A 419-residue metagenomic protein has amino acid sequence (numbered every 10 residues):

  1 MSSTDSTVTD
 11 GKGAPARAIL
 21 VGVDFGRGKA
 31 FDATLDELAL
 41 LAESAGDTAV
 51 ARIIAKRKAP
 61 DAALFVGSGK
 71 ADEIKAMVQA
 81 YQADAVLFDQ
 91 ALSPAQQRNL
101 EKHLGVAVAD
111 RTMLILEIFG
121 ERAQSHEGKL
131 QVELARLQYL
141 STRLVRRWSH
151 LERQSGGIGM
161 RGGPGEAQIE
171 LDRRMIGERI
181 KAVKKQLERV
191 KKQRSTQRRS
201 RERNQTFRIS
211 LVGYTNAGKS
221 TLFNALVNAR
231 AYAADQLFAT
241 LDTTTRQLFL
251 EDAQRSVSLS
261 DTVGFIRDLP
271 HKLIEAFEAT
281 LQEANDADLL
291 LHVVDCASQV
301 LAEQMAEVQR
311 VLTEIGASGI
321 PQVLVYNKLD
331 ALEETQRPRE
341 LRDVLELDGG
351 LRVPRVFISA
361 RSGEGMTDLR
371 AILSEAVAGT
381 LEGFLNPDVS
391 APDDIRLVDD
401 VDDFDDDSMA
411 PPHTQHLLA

Functional and structural regions predicted by a protein language model:
M1-D24, A39, Q138, T142-A217 (+4 more regions): C-terminal-of-GTPase-core extension/linker across diverse P-loop GTPases
M1-L116, A419: N-terminal accessory targeting/assembly segments
D24-G28, R57-A59, A91-P94, M113-L116 (+4 more regions): Conserved nucleotide-binding/hydrolysis micro-motifs of P-loop NTPases
F25-A30, P60-L64, R122-E127, A167-Q168 (+3 more regions): Flexible beta-alpha connector loops of hexameric P-loop NTPases
R27, T34-E43, A71, K75-A80 (+3 more regions): Conserved C-terminal guanine-recognition region of P-loop GTPase G domains, centered on the G4
M113-L134: Short alpha-helix plus adjacent loop in nuclease-associated cores
T221-Q247, E251-A279, D295-S298: Switch II (G3) loop of P-loop NTPases
